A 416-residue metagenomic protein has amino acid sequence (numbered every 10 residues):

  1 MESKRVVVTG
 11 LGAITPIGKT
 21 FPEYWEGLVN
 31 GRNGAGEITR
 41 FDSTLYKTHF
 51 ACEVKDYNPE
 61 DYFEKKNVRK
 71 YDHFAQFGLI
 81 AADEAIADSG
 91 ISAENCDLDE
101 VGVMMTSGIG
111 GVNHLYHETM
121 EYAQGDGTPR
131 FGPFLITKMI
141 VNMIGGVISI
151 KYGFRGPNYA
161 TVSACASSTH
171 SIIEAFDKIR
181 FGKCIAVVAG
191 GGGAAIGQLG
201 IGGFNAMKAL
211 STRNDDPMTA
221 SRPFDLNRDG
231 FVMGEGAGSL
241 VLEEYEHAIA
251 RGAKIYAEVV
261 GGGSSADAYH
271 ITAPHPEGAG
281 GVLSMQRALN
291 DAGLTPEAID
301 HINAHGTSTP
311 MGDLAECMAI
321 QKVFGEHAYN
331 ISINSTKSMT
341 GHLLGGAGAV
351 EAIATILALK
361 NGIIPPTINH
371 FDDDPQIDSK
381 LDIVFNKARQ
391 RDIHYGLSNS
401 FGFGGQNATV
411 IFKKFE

Functional and structural regions predicted by a protein language model:
M1-N67, S89, E246-Y256, I353-T367 (+1 more regions): ACP-dependent fatty acid/polyketide chain-elongation machinery
M1-V8, N95-L98, A292-A298, Y329 (+1 more regions): Flexible, low-complexity linker/loop segments at domain and module junctions
R5-T9, G36, D215-A292, D300-H301: Condensing-enzyme catalytic core mediating Claisen C-C bond formation in acyl metabolism
V8, Y24-W25, V29-S163, K178 (+2 more regions): Conserved beta-ketoacyl condensing-enzyme motif
T39, K183-D229, G262-P276, G306-D313 (+1 more regions): Acyl-CoA/ACP chain-elongation machinery
G78-I91, I144-G145, S149-Y152, P157-G193 (+3 more regions): Active-site-proximal alpha-helical scaffold in enzymes
A85-D97, A248-G252, M285-H301, V323-H327: Phosphate/pyrophosphate-binding loops at sites that engage ATP/ADP/AMP, CoA/4′-phosphopantetheine, polyphosphate
G125-G132, I173, D177, F181 (+3 more regions): Glycine-/small-residue-rich "gating" segment that lines the acyl/pantetheine channel and substrate pocket
